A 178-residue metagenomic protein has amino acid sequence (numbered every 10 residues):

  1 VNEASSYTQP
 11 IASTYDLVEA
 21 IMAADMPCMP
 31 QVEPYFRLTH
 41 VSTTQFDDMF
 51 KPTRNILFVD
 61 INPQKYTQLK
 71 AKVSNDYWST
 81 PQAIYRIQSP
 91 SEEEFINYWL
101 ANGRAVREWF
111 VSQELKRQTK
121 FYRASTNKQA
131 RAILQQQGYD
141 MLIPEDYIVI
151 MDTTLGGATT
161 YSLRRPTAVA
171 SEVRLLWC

Functional and structural regions predicted by a protein language model:
V1-C178: N-terminal targeting sequences that direct proteins away from the cytosol to non-cytosolic compartments
